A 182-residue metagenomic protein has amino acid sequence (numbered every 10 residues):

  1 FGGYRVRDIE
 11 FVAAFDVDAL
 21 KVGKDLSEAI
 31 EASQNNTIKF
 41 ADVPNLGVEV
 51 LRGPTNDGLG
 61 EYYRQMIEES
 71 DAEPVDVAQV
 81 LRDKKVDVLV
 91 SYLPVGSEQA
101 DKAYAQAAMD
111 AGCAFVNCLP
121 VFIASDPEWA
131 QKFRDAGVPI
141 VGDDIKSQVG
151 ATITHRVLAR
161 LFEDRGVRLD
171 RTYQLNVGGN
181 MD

Functional and structural regions predicted by a protein language model:
F1-Y104, D110: N-terminal glycine-/serine-/threonine-rich beta1-alpha1-beta2 phosphate-ribose binding loop of Rossmann-like
F11, V88, K132-F133, I140-D143 (+1 more regions): Catalytic cores and adjacent flexible loops of soluble metabolic enzymes that perform enolate/carbanion chemistry on
K24-S27, P127-A130, I153-H155, D182: Short acidic, glycine/serine/threonine-rich loops at helix termini
A29, S33, A136, L161-R168: Change "in soluble alpha/beta enzymes" to "in soluble alpha/beta proteins
Q65-I67, S91, C113-P120, G142-V149: Flexible, glycine/proline-enriched loop segments at strand-loop-helix junctions that form or flank small-ligand binding
D87, A114, P139, R168: Residue-level detector of anion-binding/catalytic polar loops
P94-D110, C118-P139: Rossmann-fold NAD(P)-binding glycine/threonine-rich loop
V141-D182: Conserved anion/nucleotide-ligand pocket segment
